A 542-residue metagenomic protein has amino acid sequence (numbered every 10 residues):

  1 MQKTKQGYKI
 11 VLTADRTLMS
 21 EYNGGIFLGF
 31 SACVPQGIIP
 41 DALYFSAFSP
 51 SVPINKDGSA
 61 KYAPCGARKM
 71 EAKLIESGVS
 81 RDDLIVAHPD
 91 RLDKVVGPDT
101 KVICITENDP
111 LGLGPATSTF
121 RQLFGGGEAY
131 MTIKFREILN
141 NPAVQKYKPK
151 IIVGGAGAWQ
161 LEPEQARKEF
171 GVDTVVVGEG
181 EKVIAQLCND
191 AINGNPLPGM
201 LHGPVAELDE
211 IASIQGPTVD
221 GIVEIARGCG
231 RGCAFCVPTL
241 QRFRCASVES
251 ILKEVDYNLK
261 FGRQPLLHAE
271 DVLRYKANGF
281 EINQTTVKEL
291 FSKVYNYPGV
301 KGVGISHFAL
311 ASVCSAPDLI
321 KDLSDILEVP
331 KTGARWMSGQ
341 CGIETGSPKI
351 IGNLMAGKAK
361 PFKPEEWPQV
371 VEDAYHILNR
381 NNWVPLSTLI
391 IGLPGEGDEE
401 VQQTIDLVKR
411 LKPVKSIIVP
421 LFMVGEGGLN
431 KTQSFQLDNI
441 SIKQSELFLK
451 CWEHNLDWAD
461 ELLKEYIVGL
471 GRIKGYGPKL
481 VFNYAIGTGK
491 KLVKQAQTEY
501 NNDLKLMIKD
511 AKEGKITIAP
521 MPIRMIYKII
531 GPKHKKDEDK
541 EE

Functional and structural regions predicted by a protein language model:
M1-A42, K56, P98, H454-E542: Radical SAM enzyme core and accessory elements
Q2-K9, E21-G25, S59, Q186-I225: N-terminal [4Fe-4S]-dependent radical SAM core
G7-T17, V205-T239, L252, D256-L259 (+1 more regions): N-terminal pre-triad scaffold of radical SAM enzymes
L12-T13, Y257-V384, I391-L393: Conserved SAM/AdoMet-binding glycine-rich loop
I26-D57, P110-R136, N353-K363, I442-E453: A solvent-exposed, charged loop/short amphipathic helix patch at secondary-structure junctions
G66, I85-S213: Glycine-rich beta-alpha loop elements in corrinoid/cobalamin-binding modules across cobalamin-dependent enzymes
I103, L111-P115, H268-F280, C314 (+3 more regions): Flexible glycine/acidic-rich beta-alpha junction loops that bind and position SAM and/or redox cofactors in anaerobic
E162-F170, D322-L323, P394-R410: Catalytic cores of alpha/beta
